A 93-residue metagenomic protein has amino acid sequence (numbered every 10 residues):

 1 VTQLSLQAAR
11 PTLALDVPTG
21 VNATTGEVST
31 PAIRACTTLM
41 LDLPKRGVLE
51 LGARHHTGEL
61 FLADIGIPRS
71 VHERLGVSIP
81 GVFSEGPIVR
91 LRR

Functional and structural regions predicted by a protein language model:
V1-R93: YjeF_N-associated NAD(P)HX repair module
